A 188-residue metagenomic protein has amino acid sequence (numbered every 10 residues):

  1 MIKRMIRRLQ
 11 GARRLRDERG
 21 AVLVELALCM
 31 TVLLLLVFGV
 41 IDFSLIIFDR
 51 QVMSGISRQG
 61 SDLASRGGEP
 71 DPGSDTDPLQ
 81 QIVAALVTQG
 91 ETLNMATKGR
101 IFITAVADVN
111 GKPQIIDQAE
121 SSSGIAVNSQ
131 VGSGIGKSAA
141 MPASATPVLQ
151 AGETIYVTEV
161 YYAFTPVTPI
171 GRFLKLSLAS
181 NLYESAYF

Functional and structural regions predicted by a protein language model:
M1-E91, F102: Alpha-helical assembly-interface signal, strongest on the long, hydrophobic N-terminal helix that forms
R58, R66-F188: Short, conserved structural patches
